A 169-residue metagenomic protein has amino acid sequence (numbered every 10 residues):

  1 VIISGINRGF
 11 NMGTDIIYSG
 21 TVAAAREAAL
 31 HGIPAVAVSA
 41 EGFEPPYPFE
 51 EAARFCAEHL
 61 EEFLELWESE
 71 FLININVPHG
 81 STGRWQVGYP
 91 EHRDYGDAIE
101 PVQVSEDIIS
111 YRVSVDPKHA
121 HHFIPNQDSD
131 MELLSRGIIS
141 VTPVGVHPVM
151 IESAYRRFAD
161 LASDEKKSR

Functional and structural regions predicted by a protein language model:
I6, A40, H79: Residues that line or immediately flank small-molecule/substrate-binding pockets and catalytic motifs
N7-F10, V146: Short glycine-rich anion-binding loops that position phosphate/pyrophosphate groups of nucleotides and phosphorylated
F10-S19: Glycine/threonine-rich flexible loop motifs
Y18-V22, P125: Short acidic (Asp/Glu) patches
A24-A28: Hydrophobic/aromatic ligand-binding patch that stacks against planar heteroaromatic rings of cofactors or nucleotides
A29-A52: Glycine-rich phosphate/pyrophosphate-binding loops and their adjacent beta-strand/loop elements at enzyme active sites
E51-R169: Electrostatically charged, flexible surface regions
